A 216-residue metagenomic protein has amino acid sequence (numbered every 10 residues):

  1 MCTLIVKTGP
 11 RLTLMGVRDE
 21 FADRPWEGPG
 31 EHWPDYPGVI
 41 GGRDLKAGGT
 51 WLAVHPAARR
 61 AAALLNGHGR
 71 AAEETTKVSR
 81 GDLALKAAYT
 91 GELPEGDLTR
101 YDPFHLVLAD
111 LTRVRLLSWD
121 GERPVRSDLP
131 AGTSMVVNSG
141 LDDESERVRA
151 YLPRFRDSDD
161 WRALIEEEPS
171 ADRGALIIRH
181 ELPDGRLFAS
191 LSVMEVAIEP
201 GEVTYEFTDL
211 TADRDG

Functional and structural regions predicted by a protein language model:
M1-G216: N-terminal nucleophile
